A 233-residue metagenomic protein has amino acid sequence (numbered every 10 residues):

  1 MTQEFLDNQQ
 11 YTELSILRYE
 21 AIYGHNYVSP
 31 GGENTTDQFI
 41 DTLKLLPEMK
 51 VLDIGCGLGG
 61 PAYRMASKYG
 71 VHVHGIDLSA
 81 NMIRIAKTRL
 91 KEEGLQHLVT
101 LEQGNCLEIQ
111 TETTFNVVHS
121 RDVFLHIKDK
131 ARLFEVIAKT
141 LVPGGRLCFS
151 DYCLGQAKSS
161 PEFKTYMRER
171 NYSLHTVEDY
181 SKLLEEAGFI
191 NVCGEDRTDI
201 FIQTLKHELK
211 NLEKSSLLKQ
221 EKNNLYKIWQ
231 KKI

Functional and structural regions predicted by a protein language model:
S29-P47: Conserved alpha-helix/loop element of class I SAM-dependent methyltransferases that forms part of the SAM/SAH-binding
L52-I54, L58-L107: Class I SAM-dependent methyltransferase SAM/SAH-binding core
E108-V118: A short acidic, Gly/Pro-enriched loop at the edge of an enzyme's catalytic core that lines a small-molecule cofactor
N116-D129: A short SAM/SAH-binding and catalytic strip from SAM-dependent methyltransferases
A131-R146: A short glycine-rich, Lys/Arg-flanked "PGG" loop and its adjoining helix->strand segment in the class I
Y152-N171: Short, glycine-/aromatic-enriched active-site segment of Class I SAM-dependent methyltransferases
S173-G188: Short alpha-helix
T198-I233: C-terminal helical/coil "lid" or tail adjacent to the Rossmann-like core of SAM-dependent
